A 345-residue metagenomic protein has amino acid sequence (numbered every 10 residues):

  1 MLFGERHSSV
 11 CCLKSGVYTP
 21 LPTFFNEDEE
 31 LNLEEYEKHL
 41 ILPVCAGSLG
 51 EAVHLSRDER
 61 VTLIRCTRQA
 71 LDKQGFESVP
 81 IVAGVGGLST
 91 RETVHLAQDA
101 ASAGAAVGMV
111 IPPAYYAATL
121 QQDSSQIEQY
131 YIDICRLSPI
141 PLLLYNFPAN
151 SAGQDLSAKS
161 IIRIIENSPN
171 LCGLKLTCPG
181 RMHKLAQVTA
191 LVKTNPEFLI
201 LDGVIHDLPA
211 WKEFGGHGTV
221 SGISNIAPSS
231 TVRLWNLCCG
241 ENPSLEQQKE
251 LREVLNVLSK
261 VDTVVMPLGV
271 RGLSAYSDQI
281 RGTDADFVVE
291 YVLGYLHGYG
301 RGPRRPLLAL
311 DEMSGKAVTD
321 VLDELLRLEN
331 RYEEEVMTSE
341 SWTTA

Functional and structural regions predicted by a protein language model:
L2-D155: Active-site beta->alpha loop and helix N-cap motifs at the rims of alpha/beta catalytic domains
L2-S8, Y18-F24, L42, E213-G216 (+1 more regions): C-terminal alpha-helical cap/extension of soluble enzyme domains
S15, A46-L49, A83-V85, C172 (+4 more regions): Short glycine-rich loop/turn motifs that provide flexible caps or phosphate-binding loops at active sites
N32-H39, E59, L63, E92 (+11 more regions): General structural feature for long, well-ordered alpha-helical segments within catalytic domains of soluble enzymes
Q69, S102, R136, E166 (+3 more regions): Solvent-exposed polar/charged
L71-E77, V192-N195, E241-P243, R281: Alpha-helix termini
C135-L137, P148-G269: Catalytic alpha/beta core domains of metabolic enzymes, predominantly
